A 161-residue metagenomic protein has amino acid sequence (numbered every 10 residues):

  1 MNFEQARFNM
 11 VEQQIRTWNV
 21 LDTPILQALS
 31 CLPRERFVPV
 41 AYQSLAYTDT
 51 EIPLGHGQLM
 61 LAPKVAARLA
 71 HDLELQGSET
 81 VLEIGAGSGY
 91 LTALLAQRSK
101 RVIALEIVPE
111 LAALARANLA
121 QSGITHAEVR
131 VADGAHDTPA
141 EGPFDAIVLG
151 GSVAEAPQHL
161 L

Functional and structural regions predicted by a protein language model:
M1-A41: N-terminal auxiliary segments of SAM/dcSAM-dependent transferases
R7, A62, L91: Hydrophobic (often cysteine-bearing) scaffold residues that line and stabilize catalytic clefts of nucleotide/cofactor
E12, R16, A46-T50, H56 (+1 more regions): Conserved alpha-helix/loop element of class I SAM-dependent methyltransferases that forms part of the SAM/SAH-binding
T23-P24, K64, E110: Cytosolic histidine kinase catalytic core of two-component systems
L29, L69, L160: Residue-level signal for inorganic ion chemistry
A41-Y42, P53: Glycine-rich loop at the start of a catalytic domain that most often binds anionic cofactors/ligands
E74-L161: Conserved nucleotide-cofactor-binding alpha/beta core module
